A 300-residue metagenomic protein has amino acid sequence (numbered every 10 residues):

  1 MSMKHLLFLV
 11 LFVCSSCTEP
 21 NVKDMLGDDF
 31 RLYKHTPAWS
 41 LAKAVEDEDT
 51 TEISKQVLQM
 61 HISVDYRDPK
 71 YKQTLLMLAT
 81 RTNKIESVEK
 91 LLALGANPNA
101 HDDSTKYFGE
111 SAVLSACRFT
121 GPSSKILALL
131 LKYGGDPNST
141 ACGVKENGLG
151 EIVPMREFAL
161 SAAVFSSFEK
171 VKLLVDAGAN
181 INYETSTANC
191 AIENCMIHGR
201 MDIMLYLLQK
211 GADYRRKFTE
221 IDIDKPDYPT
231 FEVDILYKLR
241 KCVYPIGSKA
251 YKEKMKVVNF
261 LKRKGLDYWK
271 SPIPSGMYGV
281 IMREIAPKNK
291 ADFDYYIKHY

Functional and structural regions predicted by a protein language model:
S2-L9: Sec-dependent signal peptide recognition, specifically the positively charged N-region followed immediately by
V13-S16: C-terminal motif of bacterial Sec signal peptides marking the signal peptidase cleavage site
T18-P20: Bacterial signal peptide processing site
R31-K43, Y66-M77, H101-R118, T140-A162 (+3 more regions): Ankyrin-repeat boundary/"N-cap" motif
E48, N83, T120-P122, S166-S167 (+1 more regions): Ankyrin-repeat intra-repeat helix-capping/turn positions
E52, E86-S87, P122-I126, E169-K170 (+2 more regions): Conserved ankyrin/ankyrin-like repeat signature
K55-S63, E89-P98, A128-P137, K172-I181 (+2 more regions): Ankyrin repeat domain, specifically the short helix-to-loop turn at the C-terminus of the second helix of each repeat
P245-Y300: Terminal, low-structured helical/coil segments at or just beyond the last alpha-helical repeat
